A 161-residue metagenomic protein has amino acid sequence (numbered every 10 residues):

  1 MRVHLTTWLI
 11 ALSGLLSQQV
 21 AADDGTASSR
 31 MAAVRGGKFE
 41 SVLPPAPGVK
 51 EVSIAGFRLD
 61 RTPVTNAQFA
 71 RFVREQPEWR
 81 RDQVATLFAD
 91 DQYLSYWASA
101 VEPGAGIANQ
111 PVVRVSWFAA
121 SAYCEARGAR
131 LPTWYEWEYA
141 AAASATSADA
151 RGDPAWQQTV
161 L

Functional and structural regions predicted by a protein language model:
M1-H4: Positively charged n-region of N-terminal signal peptides that target proteins for export
T7-L15: Bacterial N-terminal signal peptides
T26-M31, A129: Short glycine-aromatic motifs
R30-K38: Mature N-terminal segment immediately following signal peptide/propeptide cleavage in secreted/periplasmic
K38-F39, A129: Short beta-strand segments in beta-sandwich/barrel cores
S41-G56: Short, polar loop/linker segments at the starts of domains and inter-domain junctions
G56-A155: Active-site microenvironments of metalloenzymes and redox enzymes
